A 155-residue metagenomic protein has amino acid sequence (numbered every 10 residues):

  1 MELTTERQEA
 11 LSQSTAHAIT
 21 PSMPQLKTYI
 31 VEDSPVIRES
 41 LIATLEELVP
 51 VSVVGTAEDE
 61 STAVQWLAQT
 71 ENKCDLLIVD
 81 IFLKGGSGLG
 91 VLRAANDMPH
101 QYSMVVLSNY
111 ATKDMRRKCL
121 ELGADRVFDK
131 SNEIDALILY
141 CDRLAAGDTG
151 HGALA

Functional and structural regions predicted by a protein language model:
M1-K27, D135-A155: Non-catalytic signal-transmission and effector/linker regions of two-component phosphorelay proteins
E32: Conserved acidic carboxylate
T56-L76: Acidic, metal-coordinating helix/loop segments flanking the phosphotransfer/catalytic sites of two-component signaling
D59, S87-G90: Acidic catalytic/metal-coordinating carboxylates
I81-F82: The short loop immediately C-terminal to the conserved phospho-acceptor aspartate in CheY-like receiver
L89-H100: Short amphipathic alpha-helix used as the core "switch/output" element in two-component signaling
G90, A111-F128, N132: Alpha4 helix (beta4-alpha4-beta5 surface) of REC/receiver domains from two-component response regulators
